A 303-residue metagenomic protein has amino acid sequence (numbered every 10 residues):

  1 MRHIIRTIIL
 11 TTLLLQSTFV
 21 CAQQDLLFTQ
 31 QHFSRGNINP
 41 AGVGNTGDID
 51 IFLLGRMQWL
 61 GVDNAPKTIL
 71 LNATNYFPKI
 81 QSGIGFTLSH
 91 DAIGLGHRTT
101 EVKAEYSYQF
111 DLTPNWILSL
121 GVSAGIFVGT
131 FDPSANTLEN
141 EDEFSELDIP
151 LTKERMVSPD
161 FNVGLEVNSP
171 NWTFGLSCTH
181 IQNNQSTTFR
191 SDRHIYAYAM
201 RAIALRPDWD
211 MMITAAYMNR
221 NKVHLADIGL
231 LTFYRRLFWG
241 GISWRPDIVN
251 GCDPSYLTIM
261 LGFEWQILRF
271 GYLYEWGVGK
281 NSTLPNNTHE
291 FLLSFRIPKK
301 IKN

Functional and structural regions predicted by a protein language model:
M1-R2, Q24: N-terminal hydrophobic targeting signals that begin at the initiator methionine
R2-T11: Sec-dependent signal peptide recognition, specifically the positively charged N-region followed immediately by
L14: Flexible, active-site-proximal loop/turn residues at the rims of small-molecule/cofactor binding pockets and catalytic
S17-T18: N-terminal signal peptide c-region/cleavage motif recognized by signal peptidases
Q23-N303: Subset of outer-membrane beta-barrel
